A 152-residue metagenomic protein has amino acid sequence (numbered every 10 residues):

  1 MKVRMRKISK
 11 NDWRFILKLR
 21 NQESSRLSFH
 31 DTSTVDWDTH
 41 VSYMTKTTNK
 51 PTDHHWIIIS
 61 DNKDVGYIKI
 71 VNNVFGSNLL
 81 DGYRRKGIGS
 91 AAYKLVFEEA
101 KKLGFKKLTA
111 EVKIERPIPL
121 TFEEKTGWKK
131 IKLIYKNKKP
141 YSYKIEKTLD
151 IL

Functional and structural regions predicted by a protein language model:
K2-K18: A short beta-loop-alpha structural element at the N-terminal edge of CoA-dependent acyl/N-acetyltransferase catalytic
S24-T45: Conserved GNAT-fold acetyl-CoA-binding loop/helix
S33-V35, G66-N73: A conserved beta-strand-loop-helix scaffold within acyl/acetyltransferase catalytic domains
T52-G66: Conserved beta-hairpin
I59, V74-G89, K113: A short, internal acetyl-CoA/4′-phosphopantetheine-binding micro-motif in the GNAT/acyltransferase core
R85-E99, T121, K125: Conserved acetyl-CoA-binding loop-helix of GNAT-fold acetyltransferases
T109-T121, K136-K138: Conserved beta-strand-loop-alpha-helix junction that forms the acyl-donor binding cleft
L133-L152: C-terminal "cap" of GNAT-fold acetyltransferases
